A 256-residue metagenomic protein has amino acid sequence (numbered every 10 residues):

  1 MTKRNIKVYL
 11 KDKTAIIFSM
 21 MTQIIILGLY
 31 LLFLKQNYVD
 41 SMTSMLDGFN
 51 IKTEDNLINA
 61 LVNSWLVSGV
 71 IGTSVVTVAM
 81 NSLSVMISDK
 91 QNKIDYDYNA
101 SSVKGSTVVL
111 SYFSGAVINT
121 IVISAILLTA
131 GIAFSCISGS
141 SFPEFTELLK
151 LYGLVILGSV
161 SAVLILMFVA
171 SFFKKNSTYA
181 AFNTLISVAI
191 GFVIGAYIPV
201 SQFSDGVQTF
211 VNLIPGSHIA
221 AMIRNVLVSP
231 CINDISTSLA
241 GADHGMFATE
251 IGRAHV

Functional and structural regions predicted by a protein language model:
K3, V200-E250: Short hydrophobic, aromatic-rich alpha-helical segments embedded in or entering the lipid bilayer of multi-pass
R4, V8-S44, L61-M80, V117-S124 (+1 more regions): Hydrophobic alpha-helical transmembrane segments of multi-pass membrane transport/permease proteins
R4-V8, N92-A100, K174, Q208-N212 (+2 more regions): Short amphipathic alpha-helical coupling elements at transmembrane boundaries
I25, N59-I137: Hydrophobic alpha-helical transmembrane segments of multi-pass membrane transport proteins
L29-N37, A170-A221: Transmembrane helix segments
S41-N59: Perimembrane loop-to-helix junctions flanking transmembrane segments
G105, G115-I190, H255: Alpha-helical transmembrane segments and their short interhelical loops
E250-V256: Residue-level detector of conserved catalytic or cofactor/ligand-binding positions in enzyme active sites
